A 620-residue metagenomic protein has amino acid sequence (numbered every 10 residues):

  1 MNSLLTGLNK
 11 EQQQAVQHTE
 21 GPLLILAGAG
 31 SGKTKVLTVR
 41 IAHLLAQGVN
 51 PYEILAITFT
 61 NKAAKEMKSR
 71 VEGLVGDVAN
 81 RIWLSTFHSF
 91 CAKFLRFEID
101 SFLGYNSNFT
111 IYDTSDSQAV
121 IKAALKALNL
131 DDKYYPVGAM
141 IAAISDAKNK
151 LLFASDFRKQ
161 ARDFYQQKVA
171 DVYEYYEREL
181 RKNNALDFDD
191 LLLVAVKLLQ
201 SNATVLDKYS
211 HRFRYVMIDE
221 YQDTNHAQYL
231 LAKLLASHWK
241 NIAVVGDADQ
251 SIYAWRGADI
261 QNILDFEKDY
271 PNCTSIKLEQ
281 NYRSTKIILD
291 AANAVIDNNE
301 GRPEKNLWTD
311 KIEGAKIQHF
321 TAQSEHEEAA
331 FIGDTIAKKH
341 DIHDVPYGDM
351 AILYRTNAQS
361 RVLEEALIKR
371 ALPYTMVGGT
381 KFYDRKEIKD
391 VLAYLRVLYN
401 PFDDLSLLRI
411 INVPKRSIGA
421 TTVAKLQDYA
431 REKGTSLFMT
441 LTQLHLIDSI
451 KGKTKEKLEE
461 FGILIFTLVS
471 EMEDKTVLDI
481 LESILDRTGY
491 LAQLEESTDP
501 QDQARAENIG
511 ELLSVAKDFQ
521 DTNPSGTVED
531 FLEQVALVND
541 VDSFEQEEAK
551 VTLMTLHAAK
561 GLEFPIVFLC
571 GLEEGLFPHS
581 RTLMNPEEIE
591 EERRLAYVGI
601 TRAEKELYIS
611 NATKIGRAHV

Functional and structural regions predicted by a protein language model:
M1-S107, I111, Q118, N183 (+3 more regions): P-loop NTPase Walker
T6-Q17, G21-I25, V36, L55-A56 (+6 more regions): Conserved helicase NTPase motor core
N9, I57, T110-T114, L130-G138 (+14 more regions): Conserved phosphate/pyrophosphate-binding and hydrolysis machinery centered on Walker-type P-loop NTPases, extending
T19, A79-I82, S101-D190, F213 (+3 more regions): ATP-hydrolysis module of ASCE/P-loop NTPase motor domains, specifically the Walker B Asp-Glu catalytic pair
G21, V49-E53, V78-R81, H238-N241 (+9 more regions): Short glycine-/polar-rich loops that comprise or flank the Walker A/P-loop and associated switch/sensor motifs
A29-L37, E98, P271-T274, E279-P373 (+4 more regions): Helicase P-loop NTPase motor core
S31, Q222-G301, K305-D310, D428-R431 (+2 more regions): Conserved helicase motor core of SF1/SF2 NTP-dependent helicases
R162, P346, S360-L372, R385 (+1 more regions): Conserved helicase C-terminal RecA-like lobe
